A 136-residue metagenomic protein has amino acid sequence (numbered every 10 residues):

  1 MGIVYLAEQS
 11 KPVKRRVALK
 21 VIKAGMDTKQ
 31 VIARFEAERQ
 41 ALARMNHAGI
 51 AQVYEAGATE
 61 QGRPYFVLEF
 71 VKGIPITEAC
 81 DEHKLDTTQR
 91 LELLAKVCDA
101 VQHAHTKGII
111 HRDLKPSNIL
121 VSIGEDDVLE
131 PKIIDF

Functional and structural regions predicted by a protein language model:
M1-F136: Conserved ATP-binding/catalytic core of the eukaryotic-like protein kinase fold, especially serine/threonine kinases
